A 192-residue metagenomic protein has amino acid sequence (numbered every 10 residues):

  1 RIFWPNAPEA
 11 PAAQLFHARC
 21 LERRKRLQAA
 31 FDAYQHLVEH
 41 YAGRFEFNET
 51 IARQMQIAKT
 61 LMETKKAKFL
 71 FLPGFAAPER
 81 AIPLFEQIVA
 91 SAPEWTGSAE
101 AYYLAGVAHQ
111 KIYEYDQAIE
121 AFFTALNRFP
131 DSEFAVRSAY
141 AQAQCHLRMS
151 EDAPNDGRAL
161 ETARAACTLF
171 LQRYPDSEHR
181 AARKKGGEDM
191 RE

Functional and structural regions predicted by a protein language model:
R1-E192: Acidic, polar-rich low-complexity tracts and alpha-helical solenoid repeat scaffolds
